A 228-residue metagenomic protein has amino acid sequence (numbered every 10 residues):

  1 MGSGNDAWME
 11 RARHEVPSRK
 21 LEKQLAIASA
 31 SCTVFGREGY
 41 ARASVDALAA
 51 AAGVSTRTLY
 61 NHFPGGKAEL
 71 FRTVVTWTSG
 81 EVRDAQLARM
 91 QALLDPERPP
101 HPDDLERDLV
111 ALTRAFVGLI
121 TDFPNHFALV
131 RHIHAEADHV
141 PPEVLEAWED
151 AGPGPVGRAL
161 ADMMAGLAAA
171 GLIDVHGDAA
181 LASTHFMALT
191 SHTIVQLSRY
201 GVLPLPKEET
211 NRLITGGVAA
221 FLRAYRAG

Functional and structural regions predicted by a protein language model:
M1-E22, M90-L94, G228: N-terminal intrinsically disordered/low-complexity leader segments
K20, Q24, A28, V75 (+3 more regions): Amphipathic, non-transmembrane alpha-helical scaffold segments
A26, A30, V34-T76: Helix-turn-helix
A28, R72, E106, V110 (+4 more regions): An amphipathic alpha-helix signature
V75-V82, A88: Short, basic, alpha-helical segments at the C-terminal edge of helix-turn-helix-like DNA-binding modules
Q86-H126, A179-F186: Hydrophobic alpha-helical connector segments
R107, D122-A135, P142-A170: Amphipathic alpha-helical packing segments from all-alpha helical-bundle domains
F127, E146-E149, A165-G217: Hydrophobic/aromatic-rich alpha-helical bundle segments in the mid-to-C-terminal region
